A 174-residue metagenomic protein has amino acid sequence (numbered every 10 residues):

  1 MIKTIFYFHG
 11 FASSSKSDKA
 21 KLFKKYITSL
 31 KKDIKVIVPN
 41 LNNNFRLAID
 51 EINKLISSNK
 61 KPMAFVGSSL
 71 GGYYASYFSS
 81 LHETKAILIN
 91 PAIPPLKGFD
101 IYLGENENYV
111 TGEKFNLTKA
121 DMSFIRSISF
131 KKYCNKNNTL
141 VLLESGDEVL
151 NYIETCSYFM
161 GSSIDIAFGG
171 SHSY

Functional and structural regions predicted by a protein language model:
I2-N59: Active-site catalytic motif of lipid deacylating hydrolases and related acyltransferases
H9-S13, S69, S145: Active-site glycine-rich loops that stabilize anionic/oxyanionic intermediates across multiple enzyme folds
S17-D18, Y74-Y77, G98, N151-I153: Short glycine-/acidic-enriched loop or helix-start segments at secondary-structure transitions that form or flank
S58-K61, C134-N135: Glycine-rich phosphate-binding loop signature in dinucleotide/nucleotide-binding domains
A64-V66, A86: Conserved alpha/beta-hydrolase fold motif
V66-A75: Gly/Ala-rich beta-loop-alpha elbow adjacent to hydrolase catalytic centers
F78-H82: Aromatic pocket-lining residues of Rossmann-like dinucleotide-binding sites
K85-Y174: The alpha/beta-hydrolase serine catalytic core
